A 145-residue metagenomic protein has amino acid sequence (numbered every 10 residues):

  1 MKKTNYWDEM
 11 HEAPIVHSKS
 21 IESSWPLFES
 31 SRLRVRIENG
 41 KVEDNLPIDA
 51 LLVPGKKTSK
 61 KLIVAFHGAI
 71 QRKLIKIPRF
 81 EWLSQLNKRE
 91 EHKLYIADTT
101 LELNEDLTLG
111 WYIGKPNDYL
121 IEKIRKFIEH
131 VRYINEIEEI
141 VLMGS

Functional and structural regions predicted by a protein language model:
M1-P14: N-terminal targeting or regulatory segments adjacent to alpha/beta-hydrolase or S9 domains
I15-E22, L27, E38-D106: Short, surface-exposed "cap/lid" segments of acyl-processing enzymes
S31-I37: Membrane-proximal N-terminal segments immediately preceding the first transmembrane helix
F66, K93-I96, W111, L120 (+2 more regions): Long, contiguous hydrophobic alpha-helical segments, chiefly transmembrane helices and signal peptides
W111-N135: Alpha/beta-hydrolase active-site loop
I134-G144: Alpha/beta-hydrolase fold nucleophile elbow
